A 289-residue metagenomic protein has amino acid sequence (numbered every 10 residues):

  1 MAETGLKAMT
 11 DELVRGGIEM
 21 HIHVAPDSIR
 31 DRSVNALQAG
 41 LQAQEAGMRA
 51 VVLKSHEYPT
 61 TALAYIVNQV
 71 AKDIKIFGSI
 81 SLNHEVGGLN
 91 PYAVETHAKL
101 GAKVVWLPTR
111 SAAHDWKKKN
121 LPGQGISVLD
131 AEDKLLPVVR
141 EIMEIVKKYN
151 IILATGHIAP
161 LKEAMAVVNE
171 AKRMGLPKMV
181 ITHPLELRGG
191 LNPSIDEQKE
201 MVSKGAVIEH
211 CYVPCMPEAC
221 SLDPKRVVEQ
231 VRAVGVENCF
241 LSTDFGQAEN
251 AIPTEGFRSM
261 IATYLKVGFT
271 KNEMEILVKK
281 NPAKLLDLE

Functional and structural regions predicted by a protein language model:
M1-D73: An N-terminally biased module of ancient metal coordination in phosphate/nucleic-acid-related enzymes
D11, L63-D73, E95-A102, E144-K148 (+3 more regions): Acidic (Asp/Glu)-rich catalytic clusters
G17-E19, A50, K75-S79, K103-W106 (+4 more regions): Structural preference for beta-strand elements that scaffold enzyme active sites
H23-D27, H56-Y58, S79-E85, P108-A112 (+4 more regions): Active-site beta-loop-alpha junctions enriched in small/polar residues
I74, N83, G87-T182: Extended substrate/RNA-proximal surfaces in nucleic-acid metabolism proteins
E144, Y149-L222, F240: Catalytic pocket-lining loop regions of alpha/beta-barrel enzymes, especially the amidohydrolase/enolase/GH5 lineages
V236-P253: Short acidic/histidine-rich active-site segments
G256-E289: Mid-to-C-terminal alpha-helical segments outside catalytic/metal-binding sites
